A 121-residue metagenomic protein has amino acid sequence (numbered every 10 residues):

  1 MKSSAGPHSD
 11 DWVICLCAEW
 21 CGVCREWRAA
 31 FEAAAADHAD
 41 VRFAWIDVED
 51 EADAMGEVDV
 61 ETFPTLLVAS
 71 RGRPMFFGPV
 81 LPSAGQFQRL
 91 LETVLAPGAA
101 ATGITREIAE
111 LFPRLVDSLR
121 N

Functional and structural regions predicted by a protein language model:
M1-H8, F87, L91-A96, R120-N121: N-terminal/domain-start segments enriched in small and hydrophobic, helix-friendly residues, covering either
K2-A35: Local sequence-structure signature of Cys/Sec-based thiol-disulfide redox active-site neighborhoods
S4-A5, G56-V58: Short amphipathic alpha-helix with an adjacent loop that forms part of the alpha/beta core around
L16, H38-A54, V60-T62: Thiol-based oxidoreductase modules, predominantly thioredoxin-like and allied folds used for disulfide exchange
G22, D50-D53, P82: Short alpha-helical
W27, E57-V58, L90: Residue-level signal for well-ordered alpha-helical positions
L67-R106: Non-catalytic, surface beta->alpha helical segment in thiol-disulfide oxidoreductase systems
P97-N121: Acidic/histidine-enriched, glycine/proline-rich intrinsically disordered or flexible terminal extensions
